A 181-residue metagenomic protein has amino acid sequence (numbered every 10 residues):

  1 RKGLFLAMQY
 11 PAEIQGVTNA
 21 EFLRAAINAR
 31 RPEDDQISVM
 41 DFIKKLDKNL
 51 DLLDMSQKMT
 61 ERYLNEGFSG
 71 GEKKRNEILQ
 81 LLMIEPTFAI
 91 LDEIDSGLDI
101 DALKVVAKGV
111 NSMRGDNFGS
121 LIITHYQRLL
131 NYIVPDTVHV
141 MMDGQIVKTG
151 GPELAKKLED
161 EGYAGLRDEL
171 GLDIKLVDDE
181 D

Functional and structural regions predicted by a protein language model:
R1-F5, M113, L158: ABC ATPase NBD coupling module
K2, M8-T87: ABC-family P-loop ATPase nucleotide-binding domains
P86, E93-I94, D101: Walker B catalytic motif
D99-K104, T149: Conserved D-loop-proximal element of ABC-family nucleotide-binding domains
L103-D116: Helical segment within the ABC ATPase nucleotide-binding domain
N117-H125: Conserved H-loop
Y126-I133: Conserved H-loop
T137, M141, Q145-D168: Conserved beta-strand-loop-alpha-helix hinge in the C-terminal portion of ABC ATPase nucleotide-binding domains
